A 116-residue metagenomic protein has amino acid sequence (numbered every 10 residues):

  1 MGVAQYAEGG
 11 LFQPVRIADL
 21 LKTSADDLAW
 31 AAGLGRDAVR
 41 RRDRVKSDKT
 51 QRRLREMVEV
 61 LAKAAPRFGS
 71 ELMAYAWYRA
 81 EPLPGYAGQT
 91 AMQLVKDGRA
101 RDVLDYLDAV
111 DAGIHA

Functional and structural regions predicted by a protein language model:
M1-A116: Non-transmembrane "mature" sequence context
